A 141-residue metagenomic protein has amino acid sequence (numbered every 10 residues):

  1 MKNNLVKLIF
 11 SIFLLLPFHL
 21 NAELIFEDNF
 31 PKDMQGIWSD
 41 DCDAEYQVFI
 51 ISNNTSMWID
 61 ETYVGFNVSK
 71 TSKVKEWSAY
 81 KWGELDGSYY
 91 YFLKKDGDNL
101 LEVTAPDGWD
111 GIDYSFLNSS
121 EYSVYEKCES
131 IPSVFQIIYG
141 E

Functional and structural regions predicted by a protein language model:
K2-S11: Sec-dependent signal peptide recognition, specifically the positively charged N-region followed immediately by
P17-H19: N-terminal signal peptide c-region/cleavage motif recognized by signal peptidases
N21-I37, I50-I51, E129-V134: N-terminal helix-cap/turn-to-beta initiation motif at the start of protein domains
F26, Y46, S78-E141: Beta-sheet ligand-binding and adhesion/scaffold domains
S39, M57, L101-E102: General beta-strand recognition
C42-S88: N-terminal glycine/threonine-rich, aromatic-flanked beta-hairpin/loop signature
